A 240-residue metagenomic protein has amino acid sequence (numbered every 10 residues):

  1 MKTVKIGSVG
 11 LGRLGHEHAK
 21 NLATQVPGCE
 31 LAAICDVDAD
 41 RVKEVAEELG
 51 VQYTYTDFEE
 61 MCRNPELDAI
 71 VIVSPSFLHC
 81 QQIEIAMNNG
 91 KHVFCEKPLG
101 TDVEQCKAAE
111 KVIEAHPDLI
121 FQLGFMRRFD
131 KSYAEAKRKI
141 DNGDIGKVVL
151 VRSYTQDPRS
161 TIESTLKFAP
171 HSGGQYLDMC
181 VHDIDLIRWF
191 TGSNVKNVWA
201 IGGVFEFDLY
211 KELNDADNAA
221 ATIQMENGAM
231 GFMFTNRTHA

Functional and structural regions predicted by a protein language model:
M1-L49: N-terminal Rossmann-like dinucleotide-binding module
K5, V204, L209-A216, E226-A240: NAD(P)-dinucleotide binding in Rossmann-like oxidoreductases
E44-V51, V112-H116: Short, conserved SAM-binding/catalytic segment of Class I S-adenosyl-L-methionine-dependent methyltransferases
V51-F58: Conserved SAM-binding strand-loop segment of SAM-dependent methyltransferases
A69-S76, C80-R128, G143: Beta-strand-loop-alpha-helix segment that lines the small-molecule cofactor/substrate pocket of alpha/beta enzymes
V73-S74, F190, M225, F234: Short, well-ordered coil/turn residues at beta-beta hairpins and beta-strand->alpha-helix junctions within
L119, R127-L213, A219: Predominantly a Rossmann-like dinucleotide-binding segment in NAD(P)-dependent oxidoreductases
